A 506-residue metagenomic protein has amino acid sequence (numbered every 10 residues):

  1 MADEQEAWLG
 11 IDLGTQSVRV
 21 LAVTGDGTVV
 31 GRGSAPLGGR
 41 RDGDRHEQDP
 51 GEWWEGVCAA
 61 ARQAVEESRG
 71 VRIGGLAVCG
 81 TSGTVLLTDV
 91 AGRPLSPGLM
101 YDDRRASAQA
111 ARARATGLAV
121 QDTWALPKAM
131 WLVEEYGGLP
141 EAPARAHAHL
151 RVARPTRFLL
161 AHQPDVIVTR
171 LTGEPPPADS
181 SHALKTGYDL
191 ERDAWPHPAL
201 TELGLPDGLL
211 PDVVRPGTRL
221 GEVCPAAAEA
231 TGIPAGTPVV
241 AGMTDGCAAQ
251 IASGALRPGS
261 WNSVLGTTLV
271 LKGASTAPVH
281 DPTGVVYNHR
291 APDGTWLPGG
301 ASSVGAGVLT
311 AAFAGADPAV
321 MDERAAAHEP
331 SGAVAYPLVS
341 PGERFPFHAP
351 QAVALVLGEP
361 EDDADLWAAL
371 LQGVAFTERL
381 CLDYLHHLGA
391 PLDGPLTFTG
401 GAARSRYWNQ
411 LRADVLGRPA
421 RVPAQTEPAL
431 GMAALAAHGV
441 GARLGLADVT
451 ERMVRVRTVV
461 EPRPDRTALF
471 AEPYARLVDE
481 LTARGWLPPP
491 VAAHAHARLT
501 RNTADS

Functional and structural regions predicted by a protein language model:
M1-S96, E141-A144, A148, T156 (+4 more regions): N-terminal glycine/serine-rich phosphate-binding loop of ATP-dependent small-molecule kinases, especially carbohydrate
W8-G10, S107, A111-W124, M130-H162 (+5 more regions): Active-site core segments that coordinate phosphate-bearing ligands/cofactors across diverse enzyme families
A35-P36, Y101, S303: A generic structural motif
L37-D44, P176-A183, P206-L209, G358-D365: Gly-rich Lys/Arg/Thr-decorated short loops/hinges at beta-loop-alpha junctions or inter-strand turns that position
D49, D103, D245: Short, conserved phosphate/pyrophosphate- and ester-handling motifs at nucleotide-, phospho-/glycolipid
V65-Y101, Q121, V168-D189, D212-R215 (+1 more regions): Short beta-strand-loop/turn "lid" adjacent to the catalytic site in phosphate-handling enzymes
V71, G208, P391: Structured loop/turn residues at beta-strand edges in well-structured enzyme cores
L203-R215: A conserved helix-loop-beta module that forms one wall/lid of the active-site cleft in ATP-utilizing catalytic domains
